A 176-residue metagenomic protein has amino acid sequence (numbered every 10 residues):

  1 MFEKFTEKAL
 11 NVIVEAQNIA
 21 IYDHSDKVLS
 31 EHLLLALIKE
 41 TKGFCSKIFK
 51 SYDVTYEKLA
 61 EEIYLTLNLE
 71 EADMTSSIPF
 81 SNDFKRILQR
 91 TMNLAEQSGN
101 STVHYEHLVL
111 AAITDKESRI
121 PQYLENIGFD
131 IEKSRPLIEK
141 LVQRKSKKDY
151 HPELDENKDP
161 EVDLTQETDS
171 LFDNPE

Functional and structural regions predicted by a protein language model:
M1-E176: Histone-fold recognition with a strong bias for associated Lys/Arg-rich disordered tails
